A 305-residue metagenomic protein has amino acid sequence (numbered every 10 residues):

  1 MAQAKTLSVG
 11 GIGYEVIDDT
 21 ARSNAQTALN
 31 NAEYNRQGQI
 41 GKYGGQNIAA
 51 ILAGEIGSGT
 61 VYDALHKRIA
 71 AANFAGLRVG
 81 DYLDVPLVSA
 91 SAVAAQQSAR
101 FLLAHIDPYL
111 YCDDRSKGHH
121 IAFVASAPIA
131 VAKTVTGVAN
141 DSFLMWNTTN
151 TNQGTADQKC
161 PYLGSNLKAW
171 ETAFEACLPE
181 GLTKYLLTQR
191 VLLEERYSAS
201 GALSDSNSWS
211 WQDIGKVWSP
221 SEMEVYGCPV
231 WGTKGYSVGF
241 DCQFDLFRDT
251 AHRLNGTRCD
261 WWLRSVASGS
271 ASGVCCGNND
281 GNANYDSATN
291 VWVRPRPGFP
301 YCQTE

Functional and structural regions predicted by a protein language model:
M1-N31: Short, low-complexity N-terminal tether/leader segments at secretion or assembly junctions of large, surface-exposed
Y34-E305: Collagenous Gly-X-Y triple-helix signature in extracellular proteins
